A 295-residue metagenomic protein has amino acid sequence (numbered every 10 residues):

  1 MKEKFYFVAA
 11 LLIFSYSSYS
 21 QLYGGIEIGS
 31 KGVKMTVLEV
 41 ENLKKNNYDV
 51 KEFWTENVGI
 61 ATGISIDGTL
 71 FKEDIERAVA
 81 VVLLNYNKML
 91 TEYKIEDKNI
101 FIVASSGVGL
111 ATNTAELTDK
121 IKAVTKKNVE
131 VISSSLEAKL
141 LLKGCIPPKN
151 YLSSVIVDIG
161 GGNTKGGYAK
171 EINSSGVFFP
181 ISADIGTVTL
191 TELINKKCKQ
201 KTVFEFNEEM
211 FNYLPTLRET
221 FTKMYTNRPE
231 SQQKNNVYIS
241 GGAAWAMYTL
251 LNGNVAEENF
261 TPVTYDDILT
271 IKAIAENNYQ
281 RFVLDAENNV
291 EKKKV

Functional and structural regions predicted by a protein language model:
M1-Q21: Bacterial Sec-dependent N-terminal signal peptides
Q21-Y48, C145-A183, G242: Gly/Thr-rich phosphate-binding beta-strand-loop-beta motif of the actin/hexokinase/Hsp70
N42-F71: Short, compositionally biased "basic patch" segments
K44-Y48, N87-E96: Signal peptide-proximal N-terminal region of secreted/periplasmic/extracellular or secretory-lumen proteins
G63-Y93, V108-S153, Y168-E171, F179-V295: Helical "lid/coupling" subdomains associated with nucleotide-phosphate turnover
I102: Dinucleotide-binding Rossmann-like beta1-alpha1 core, especially the glycine-rich loop that anchors the ADP
